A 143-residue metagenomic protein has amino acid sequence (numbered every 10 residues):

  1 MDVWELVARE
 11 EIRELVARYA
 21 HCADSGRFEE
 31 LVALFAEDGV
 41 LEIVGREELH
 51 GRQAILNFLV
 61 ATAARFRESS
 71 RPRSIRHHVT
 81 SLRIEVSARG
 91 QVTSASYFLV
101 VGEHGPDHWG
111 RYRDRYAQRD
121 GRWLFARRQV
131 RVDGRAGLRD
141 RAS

Functional and structural regions predicted by a protein language model:
M1-S25, E29, A33-L34: Short, low-complexity N-terminal intrinsically disordered segments enriched in polar/charged residues
E11, R76, H108: Short, glycine/acidic-rich beta->alpha junctions
E14, V79, R111: Short, conserved clusters of charged catalytic residues that mark active-site and nucleotide-handling motifs
F28-Y97: A solvent-exposed, acidic/Ser-Thr-rich amphipathic alpha-helical stretch
F35, L41-I43, E103, A136-G137 (+1 more regions): Outer-membrane beta-barrel domain signature
F35-A36, F98-V100, Q129-V132: Short beta-strand segments enriched in hydrophobic/aromatic residues within well-folded beta-rich domains
T93, W109-R139: Short beta-strand edge/turn micro-motifs at domain boundaries
V100-D107: Short, cysteine-centered beta-strand-loop-beta hairpins and adjacent loop/turn segments enriched in charged/polar
